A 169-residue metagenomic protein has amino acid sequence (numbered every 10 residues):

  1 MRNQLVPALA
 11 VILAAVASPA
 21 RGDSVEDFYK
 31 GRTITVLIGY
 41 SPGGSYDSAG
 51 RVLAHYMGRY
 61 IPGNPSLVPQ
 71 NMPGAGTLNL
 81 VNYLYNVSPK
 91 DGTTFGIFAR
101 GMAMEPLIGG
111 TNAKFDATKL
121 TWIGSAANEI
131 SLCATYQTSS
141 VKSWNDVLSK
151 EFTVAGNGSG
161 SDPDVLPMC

Functional and structural regions predicted by a protein language model:
M1-A8: Bacterial N-terminal signal peptides that target proteins for export
A17-P19: N-terminal signal peptide c-region/cleavage motif recognized by signal peptidases
S24-T35: Short N-terminal segments immediately surrounding and downstream of signal-peptide cleavage
E26, G43-G63, D164-C169: Short, polar/charged alpha-helical segment
I34, R59, Y83-T94, M102 (+1 more regions): Hinge/capping helix and adjacent helix->loop/strand transition within the periplasmic-binding protein
T35-G50, P73-G76, A155-P163: Extracytoplasmic "Venus flytrap"
M72-L80, E129: Short helix-initiation/N-cap motifs at beta->coil->alpha
